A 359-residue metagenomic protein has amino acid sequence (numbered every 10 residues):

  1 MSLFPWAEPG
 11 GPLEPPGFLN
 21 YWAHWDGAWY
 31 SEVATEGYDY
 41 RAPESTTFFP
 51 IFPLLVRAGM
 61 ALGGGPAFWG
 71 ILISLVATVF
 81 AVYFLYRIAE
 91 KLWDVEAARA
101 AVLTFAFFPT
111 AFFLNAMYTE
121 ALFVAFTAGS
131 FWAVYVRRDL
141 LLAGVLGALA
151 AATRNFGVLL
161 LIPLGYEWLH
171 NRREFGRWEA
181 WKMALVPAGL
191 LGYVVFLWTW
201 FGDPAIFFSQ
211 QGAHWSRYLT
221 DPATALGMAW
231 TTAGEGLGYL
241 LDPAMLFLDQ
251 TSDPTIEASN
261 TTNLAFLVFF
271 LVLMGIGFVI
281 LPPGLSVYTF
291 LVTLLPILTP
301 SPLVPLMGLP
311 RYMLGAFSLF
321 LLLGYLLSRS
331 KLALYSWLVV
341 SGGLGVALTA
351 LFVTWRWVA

Functional and structural regions predicted by a protein language model:
M1-E8, F18-W22, L149, L161-I276 (+1 more regions): Membrane-lumen/periplasm interface segments of specific transmembrane helices in polyprenyl phosphate-linked
Y21-G64: Short hydrophobic/aromatic helix or loop-helix immediately within or flanking a transmembrane segment in polytopic
T46-P50, L54, L62-F80, I256-A265: Loop-to-helix entry region of an early transmembrane alpha helix in multi-pass inner-membrane enzymes
R57-A58, L72-L92, V272-I276: Transmembrane-helix motifs of polytopic, lipid-linked glycan transferases
F68-W69, L85-F107, A125, L142 (+2 more regions): Transmembrane-helix signature of polytopic, membrane-embedded enzymes that assemble or transfer cell-envelope glycans
I73-A77, K91-E96, A100-V134, A150-L160 (+1 more regions): Multi-pass, polyprenyl lipid-linked donor-dependent membrane glycosyltransferases
S130-L142, L169-R172: Membrane-interface transmembrane helices that cradle and orient dolichyl/undecaprenyl
M183-L191, R329-W357: Signature aromatic-anchored transmembrane alpha helix within multi-pass, membrane-resident enzymes that catalyze glycan
